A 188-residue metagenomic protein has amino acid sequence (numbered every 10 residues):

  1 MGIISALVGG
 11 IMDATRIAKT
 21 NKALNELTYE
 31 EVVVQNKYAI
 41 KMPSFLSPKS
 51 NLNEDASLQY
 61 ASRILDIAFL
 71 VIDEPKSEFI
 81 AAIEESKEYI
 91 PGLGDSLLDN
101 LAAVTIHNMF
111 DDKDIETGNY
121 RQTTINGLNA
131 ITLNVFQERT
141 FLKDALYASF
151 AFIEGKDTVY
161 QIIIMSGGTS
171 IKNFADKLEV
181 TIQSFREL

Functional and structural regions predicted by a protein language model:
M1-S77, H107, D111-E116, R121-L128 (+2 more regions): N-terminal targeting sequences that direct proteins away from the cytosol to non-cytosolic compartments
A61-D99: A short acidic-to-branched-hydrophobic micro-motif
S96-M109: Acidic, glycine-rich loop-and-strand cores that form catalytic or ligand-binding grooves in diverse globular domains
L97, I153-E154: Short beta-strand/loop turn elements enriched in aromatics
N134-E138: Generic short beta-strand segments
